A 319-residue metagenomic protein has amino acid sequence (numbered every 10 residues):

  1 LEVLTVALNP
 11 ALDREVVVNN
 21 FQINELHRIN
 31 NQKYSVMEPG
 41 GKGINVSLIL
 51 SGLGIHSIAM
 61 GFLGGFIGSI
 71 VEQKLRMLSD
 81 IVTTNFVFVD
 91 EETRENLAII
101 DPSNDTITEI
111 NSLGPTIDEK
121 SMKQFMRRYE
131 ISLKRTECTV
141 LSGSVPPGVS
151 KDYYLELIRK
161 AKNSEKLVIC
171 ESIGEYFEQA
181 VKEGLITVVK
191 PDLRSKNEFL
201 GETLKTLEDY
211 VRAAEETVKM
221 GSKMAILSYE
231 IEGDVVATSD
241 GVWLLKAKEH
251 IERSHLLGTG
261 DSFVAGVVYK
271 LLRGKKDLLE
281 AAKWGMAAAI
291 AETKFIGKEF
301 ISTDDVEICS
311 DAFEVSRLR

Functional and structural regions predicted by a protein language model:
L1-N24: Positively charged, low-complexity intrinsically disordered leader regions
N30-E38, L244-G258: Short pre-catalytic strand/loop immediately N-terminal to key active-site residues, enriched for Gly-Thr
N31-T93: Substrate-binding N-lobe of the ribokinase-like
G54-F62, E215, G241-W243, K270-W284: Phosphate-handling active-site elements
F88, A98-R135: Conserved phosphate-binding/catalytic loop of the ribokinase/pfkB sugar-kinase fold
R135-P147: Short acidic, glycine-rich surface-loop motifs adjacent to enzyme active sites
D152-V242: Conserved phosphate/ATP/ADP-binding segment of small-molecule kinases
M220-I231, K248-D311: Conserved post-catalytic alpha-helical subdomain immediately downstream of the catalytic base and nucleotide-binding
